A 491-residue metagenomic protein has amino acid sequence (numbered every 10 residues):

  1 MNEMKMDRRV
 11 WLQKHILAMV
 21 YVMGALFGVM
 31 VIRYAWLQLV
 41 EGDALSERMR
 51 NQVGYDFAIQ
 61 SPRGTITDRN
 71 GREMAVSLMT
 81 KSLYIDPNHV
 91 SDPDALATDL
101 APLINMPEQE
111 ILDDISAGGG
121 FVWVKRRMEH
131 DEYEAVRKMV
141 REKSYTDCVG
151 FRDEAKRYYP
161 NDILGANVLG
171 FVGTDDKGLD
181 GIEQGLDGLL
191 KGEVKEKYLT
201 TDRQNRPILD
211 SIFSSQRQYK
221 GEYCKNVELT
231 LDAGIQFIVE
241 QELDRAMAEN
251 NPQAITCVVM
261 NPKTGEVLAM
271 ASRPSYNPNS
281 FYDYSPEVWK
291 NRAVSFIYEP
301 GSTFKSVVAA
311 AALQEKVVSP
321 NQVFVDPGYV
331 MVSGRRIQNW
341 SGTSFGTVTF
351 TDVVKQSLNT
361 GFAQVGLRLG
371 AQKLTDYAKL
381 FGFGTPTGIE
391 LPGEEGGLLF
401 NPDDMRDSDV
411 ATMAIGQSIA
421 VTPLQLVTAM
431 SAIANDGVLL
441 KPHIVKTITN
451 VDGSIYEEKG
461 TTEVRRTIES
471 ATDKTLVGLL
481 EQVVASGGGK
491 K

Functional and structural regions predicted by a protein language model:
M1-F281, Q372-G384, G488: Periplasmic/cell-envelope proteins involved in peptidoglycan metabolism and beta-lactam response
E3, A75, D202-Q218, I255-S302 (+1 more regions): Beta-lactam-recognizing serine transpeptidase/beta-lactamase-like catalytic domain environment
